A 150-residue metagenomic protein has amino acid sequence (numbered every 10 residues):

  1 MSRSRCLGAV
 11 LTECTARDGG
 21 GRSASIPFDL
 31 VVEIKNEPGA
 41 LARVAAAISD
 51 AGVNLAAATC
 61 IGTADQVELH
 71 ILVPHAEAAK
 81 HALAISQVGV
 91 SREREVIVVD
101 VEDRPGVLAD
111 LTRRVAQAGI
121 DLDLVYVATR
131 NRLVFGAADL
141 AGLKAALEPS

Functional and structural regions predicted by a protein language model:
R3-S150: A conserved regulatory-domain signal marking ACT and ACT-like small-molecule sensing domains and adjacent regulatory
